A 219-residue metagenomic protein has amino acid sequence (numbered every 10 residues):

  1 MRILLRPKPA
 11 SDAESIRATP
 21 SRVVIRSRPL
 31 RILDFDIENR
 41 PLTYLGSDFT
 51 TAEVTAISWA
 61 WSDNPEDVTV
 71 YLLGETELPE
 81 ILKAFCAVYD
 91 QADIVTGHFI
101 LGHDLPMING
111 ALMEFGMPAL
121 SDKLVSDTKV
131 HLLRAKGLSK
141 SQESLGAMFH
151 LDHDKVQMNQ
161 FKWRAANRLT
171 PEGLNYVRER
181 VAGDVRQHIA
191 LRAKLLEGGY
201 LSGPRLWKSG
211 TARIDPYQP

Functional and structural regions predicted by a protein language model:
R6-P9, E14-D90: Conserved RNase H-like, two-metal-ion catalytic cores of nucleic-acid enzymes
R31, T128-L138, F149-D152, L195: RNase H-like (RuvC/DEDD) metal-dependent nuclease/polynucleotide-processing core
D36-E38, D104, D127, D184: Acidic active-site catalytic centers that drive phospho-/nucleotidyl reactions and related ester hydrolyses
L45, T96-I100, R134, Y176-G183: Conserved aromatic-histidine-acidic binding/catalytic patches
E66-S144: Conserved DEDDh/DEDDy metal-dependent 3′-5′ exonuclease domain
L145-R213: Acidic, Mg2+-coordinating catalytic module of metal-dependent nucleases/exonucleases that use a two-metal-ion mechanism
R213-P219: C-terminal accessory domains and tails appended to enzymatic cores
